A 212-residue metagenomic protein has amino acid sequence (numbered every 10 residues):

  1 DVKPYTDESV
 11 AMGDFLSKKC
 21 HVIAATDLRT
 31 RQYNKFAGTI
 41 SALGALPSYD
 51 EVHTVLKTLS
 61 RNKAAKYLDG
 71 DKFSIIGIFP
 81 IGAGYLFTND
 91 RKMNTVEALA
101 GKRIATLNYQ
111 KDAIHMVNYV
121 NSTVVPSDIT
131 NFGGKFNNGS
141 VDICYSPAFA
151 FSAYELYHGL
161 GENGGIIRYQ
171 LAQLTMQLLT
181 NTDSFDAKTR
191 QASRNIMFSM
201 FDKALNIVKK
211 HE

Functional and structural regions predicted by a protein language model:
D1-V2, F87-A100, G134-C144: Short secondary-structure boundary segments
V2-G13, N108-K111, T123-N138: Short helix-initiation/N-cap motifs at beta->coil->alpha
P4, E8-S17, I23-T30: Internal catalytic or translocation cores that form aromatic/hydrophobic pockets or channels for amphipathic metabolites
G13, T26-Y119, L156-G159, Q170-E212: Contiguous mixed-secondary-structure segments that line small-molecule binding/active-site clefts of soluble domains
F15-A25, R103, S122-T123, N137-P147: Alpha-to-beta junction loops
D27-F36, G133-N138, I143-R168: A ligand-binding cleft/hinge motif common to bilobed small-molecule-binding domains
Y109, I129-T130, P147-A150, N181-D183: Histidine- and/or cysteine-centered catalytic micro-motif in compact active-site loops
